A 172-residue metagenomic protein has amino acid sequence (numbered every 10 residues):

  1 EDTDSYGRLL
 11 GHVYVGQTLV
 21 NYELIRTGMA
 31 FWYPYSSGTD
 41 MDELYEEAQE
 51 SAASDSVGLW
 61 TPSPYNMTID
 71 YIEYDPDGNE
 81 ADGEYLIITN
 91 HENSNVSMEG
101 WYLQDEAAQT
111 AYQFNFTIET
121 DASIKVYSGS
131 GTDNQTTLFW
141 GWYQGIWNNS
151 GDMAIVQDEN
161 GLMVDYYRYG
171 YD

Functional and structural regions predicted by a protein language model:
E1-D172: Small beta-barrel nucleic-acid-binding modules, primarily SNase/OB-fold domains and secondarily Tudor-like barrels
